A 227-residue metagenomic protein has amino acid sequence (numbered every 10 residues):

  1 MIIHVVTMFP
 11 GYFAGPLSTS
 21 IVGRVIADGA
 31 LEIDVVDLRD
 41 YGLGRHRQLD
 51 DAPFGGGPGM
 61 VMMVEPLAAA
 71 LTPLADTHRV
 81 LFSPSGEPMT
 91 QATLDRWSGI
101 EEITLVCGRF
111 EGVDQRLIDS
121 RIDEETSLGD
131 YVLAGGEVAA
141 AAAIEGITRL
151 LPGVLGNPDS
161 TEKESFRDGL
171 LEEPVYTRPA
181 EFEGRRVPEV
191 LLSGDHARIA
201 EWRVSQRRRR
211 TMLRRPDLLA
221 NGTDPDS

Functional and structural regions predicted by a protein language model:
M1-D40: Glycine-rich, flexible N-terminal cofactor/catalytic loop recognition
H4-V6, V36, H78-V80, I103-L105 (+1 more regions): Hydrophobic/aromatic beta-strand patches that form the interior of the parallel beta-sheet core in alpha/beta enzyme
L38-Y41, R109-V113: Short glycine-enriched loops at secondary-structure junctions
G42-L67: A short aromatic-anchored loop/beta-hairpin motif
G57, G108, D195: Conserved RecA-like P-loop NTPase ATPase core
V61-R109, Q115: S-adenosyl-L-methionine/SAH cofactor-binding core of RNA-modifying enzymes
V113, L117-F166: Structured adenosyl-cofactor binding patch, chiefly the S-adenosyl-L-methionine
F166-P225: Long, charged alpha-helical interface segments
